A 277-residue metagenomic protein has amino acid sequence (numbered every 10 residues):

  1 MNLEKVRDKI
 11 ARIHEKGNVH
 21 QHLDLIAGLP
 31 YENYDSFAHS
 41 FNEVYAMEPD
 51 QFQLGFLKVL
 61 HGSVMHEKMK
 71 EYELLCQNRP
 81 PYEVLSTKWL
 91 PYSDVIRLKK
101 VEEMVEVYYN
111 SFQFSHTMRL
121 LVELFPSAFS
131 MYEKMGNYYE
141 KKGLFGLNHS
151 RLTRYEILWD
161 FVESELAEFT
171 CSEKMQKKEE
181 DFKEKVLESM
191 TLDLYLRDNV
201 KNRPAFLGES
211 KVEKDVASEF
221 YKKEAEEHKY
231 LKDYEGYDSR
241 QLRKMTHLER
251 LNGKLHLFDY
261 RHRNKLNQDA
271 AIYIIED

Functional and structural regions predicted by a protein language model:
M1, E32, L90-S93, P126 (+1 more regions): Short coil/turn linker and secondary-structure boundary residues
M1-R79, L85-K88: Conserved non-cysteine loop/helix-boundary elements of the Radical SAM core domain that shape
E4, D8, D35, S93-I96 (+3 more regions): Generic alpha-helical secondary structure signal
I10-I13, I26, I96, V101 (+2 more regions): Weak global preference for isoleucine
E32-S36, V44, S63-H66, Y72 (+10 more regions): Residue-level detector of solvent-exposed, low-hydrophobicity positions
D35-A46, C76, E102-S111, W159-V162: A broadly tuned preference for mixed-charge, low-complexity surface segments
P80-H116: C-terminal accessory region of radical SAM enzymes
E103-D277: Radical SAM enzyme core and accessory elements
